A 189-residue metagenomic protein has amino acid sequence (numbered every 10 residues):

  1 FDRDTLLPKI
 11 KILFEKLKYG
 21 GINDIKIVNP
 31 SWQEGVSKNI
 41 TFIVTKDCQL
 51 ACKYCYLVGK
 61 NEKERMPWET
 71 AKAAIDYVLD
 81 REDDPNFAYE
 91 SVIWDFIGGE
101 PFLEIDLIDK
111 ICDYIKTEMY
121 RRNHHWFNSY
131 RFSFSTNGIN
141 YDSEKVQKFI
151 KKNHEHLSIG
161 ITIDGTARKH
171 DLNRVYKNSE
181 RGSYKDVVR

Functional and structural regions predicted by a protein language model:
D2-T41, P85-A88: N-terminal [4Fe-4S]-dependent radical SAM core
E34-G35, N39-T70: Canonical Radical SAM [4Fe-4S] cluster-binding loop centered on the CxxxCxxC motif and its immediate flanking residues
V44, Y56-L57, G99, I161-T166: Short loop/turn segments at strand-loop or loop-helix junctions that form parts of catalytic or ligand-binding pockets
G59, E100-P101, G138-I139: Acidic metal-phosphate-binding loop of nucleotide-sugar-dependent transferases
K63-M66, E100, N178-S179: Pocket-edge positions in alpha/beta enzyme catalytic cores
K72-I75, C112: Hydrophobic core segments within long, regular secondary-structure runs in both alpha- and beta-rich folds
L79-D95, E104-R189: Radical SAM/AdoMet-radical enzyme domain recognition
